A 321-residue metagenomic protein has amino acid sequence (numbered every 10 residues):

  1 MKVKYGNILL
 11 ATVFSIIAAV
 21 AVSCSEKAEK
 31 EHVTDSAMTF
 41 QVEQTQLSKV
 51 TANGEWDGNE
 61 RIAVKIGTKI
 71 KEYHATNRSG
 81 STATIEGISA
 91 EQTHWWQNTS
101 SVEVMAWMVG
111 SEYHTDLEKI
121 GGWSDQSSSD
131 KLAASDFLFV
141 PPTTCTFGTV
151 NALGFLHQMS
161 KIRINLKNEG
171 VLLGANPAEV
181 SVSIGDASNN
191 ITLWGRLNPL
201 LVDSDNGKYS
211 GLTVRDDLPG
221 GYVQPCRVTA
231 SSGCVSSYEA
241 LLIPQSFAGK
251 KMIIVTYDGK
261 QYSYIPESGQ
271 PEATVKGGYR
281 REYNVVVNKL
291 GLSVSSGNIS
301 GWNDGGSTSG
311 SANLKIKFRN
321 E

Functional and structural regions predicted by a protein language model:
K2-F14, V20-E321: Sec-type signal peptide cleavage vicinity
